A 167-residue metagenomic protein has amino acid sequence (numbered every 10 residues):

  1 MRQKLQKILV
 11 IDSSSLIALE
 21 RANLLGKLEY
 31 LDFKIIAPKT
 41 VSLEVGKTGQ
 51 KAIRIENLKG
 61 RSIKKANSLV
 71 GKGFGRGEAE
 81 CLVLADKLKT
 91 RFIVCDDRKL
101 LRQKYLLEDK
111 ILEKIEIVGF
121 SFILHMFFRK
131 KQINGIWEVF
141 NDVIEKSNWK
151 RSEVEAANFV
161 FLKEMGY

Functional and structural regions predicted by a protein language model:
M1-L9, L19-F33, A37-E44, K72-A79 (+3 more regions): Feature 3881 marks metal-assisted phosphotransfer/nuclease machinery and their flanking interaction elements
D12: Conserved catalytic-loop position in the HRD/HxD motif
S15: N-terminal beta-strand-loop-alpha-helix module at the start of alpha/beta ligand-binding or catalytic domains
L31-A66: Short, surface-exposed acidic-centric catalytic microdomains
L58-D96: Helix-adjacent hinge/juxtasegments
